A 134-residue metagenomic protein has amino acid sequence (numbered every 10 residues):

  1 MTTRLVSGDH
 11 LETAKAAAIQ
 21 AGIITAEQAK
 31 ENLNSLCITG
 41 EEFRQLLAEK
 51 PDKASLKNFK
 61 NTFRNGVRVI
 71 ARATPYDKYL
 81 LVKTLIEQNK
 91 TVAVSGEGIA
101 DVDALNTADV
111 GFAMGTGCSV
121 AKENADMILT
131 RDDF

Functional and structural regions predicted by a protein language model:
T2-T84, Q88, S95, V102 (+3 more regions): Cytosolic catalytic headpieces and adjacent flexible linkers of membrane translocases
